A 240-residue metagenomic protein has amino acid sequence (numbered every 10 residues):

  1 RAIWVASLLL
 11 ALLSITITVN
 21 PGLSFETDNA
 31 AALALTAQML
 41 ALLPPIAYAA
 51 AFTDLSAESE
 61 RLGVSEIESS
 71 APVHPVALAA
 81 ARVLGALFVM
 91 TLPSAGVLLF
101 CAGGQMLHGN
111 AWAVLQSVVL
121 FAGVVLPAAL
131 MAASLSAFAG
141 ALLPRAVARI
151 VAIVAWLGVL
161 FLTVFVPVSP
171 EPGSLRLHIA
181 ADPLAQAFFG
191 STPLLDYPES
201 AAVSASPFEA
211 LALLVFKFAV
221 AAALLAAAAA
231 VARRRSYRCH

Functional and structural regions predicted by a protein language model:
A2, S7-L55, A80-R149: Secretory targeting signals
L8, I67, A81, I153-V154 (+1 more regions): Hydrophobic alpha-helical membrane-insertion segments
L23-F25, I150-H240: Terminal transmembrane helical anchor/hairpin motif
A47-E60, S134-A146, L213-Y237: Transmembrane alpha-helical segments in integral membrane proteins
I67-V76: Short helix-to-coil transition segments within interhelical loops that connect adjacent transmembrane helices
